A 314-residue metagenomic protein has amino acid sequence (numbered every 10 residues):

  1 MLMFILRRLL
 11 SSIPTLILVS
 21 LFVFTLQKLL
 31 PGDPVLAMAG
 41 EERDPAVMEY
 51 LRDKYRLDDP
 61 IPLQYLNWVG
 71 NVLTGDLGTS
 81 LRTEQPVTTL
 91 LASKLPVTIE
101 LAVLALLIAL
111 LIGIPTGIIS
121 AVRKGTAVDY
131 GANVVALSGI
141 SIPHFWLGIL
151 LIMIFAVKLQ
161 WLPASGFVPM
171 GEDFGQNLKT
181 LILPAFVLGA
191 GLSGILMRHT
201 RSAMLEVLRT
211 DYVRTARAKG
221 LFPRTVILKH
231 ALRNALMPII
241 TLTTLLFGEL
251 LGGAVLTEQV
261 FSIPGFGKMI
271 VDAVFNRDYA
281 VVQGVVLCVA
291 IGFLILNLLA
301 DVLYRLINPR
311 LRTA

Functional and structural regions predicted by a protein language model:
L2-F4, I13, T89, L95-V128 (+1 more regions): Alpha-helical transmembrane segments of integral membrane proteins, especially multi-pass inner/plasma-membrane
S12, S20, E42, L137 (+4 more regions): Residue-level recognition of pore/gate-forming positions within transmembrane alpha-helices of multi-pass
T15-L66, L159-T180: Hydrophobic alpha-helical transmembrane segments of membrane transport/permease proteins and related membrane-embedded
I17-L21, S138-L150, T243-G248: Hydrophobic alpha-helical membrane-insertion segments
R43-D76, I182, V213, F261-A273: Short hydrophobic, aromatic-rich alpha-helical segments embedded in or entering the lipid bilayer of multi-pass
D58-I114: An internal, D/E-rich "acidic patch" concept
N133-R198: Membrane-water interface segments at transmembrane-helix boundaries in multipass membrane proteins
